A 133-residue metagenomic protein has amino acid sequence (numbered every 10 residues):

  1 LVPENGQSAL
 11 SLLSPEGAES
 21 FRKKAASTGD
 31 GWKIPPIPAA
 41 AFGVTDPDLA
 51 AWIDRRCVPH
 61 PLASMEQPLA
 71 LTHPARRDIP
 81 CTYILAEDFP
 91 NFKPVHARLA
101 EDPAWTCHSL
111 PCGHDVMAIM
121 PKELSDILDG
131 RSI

Functional and structural regions predicted by a protein language model:
L1-I34, S64-A70, N91-K93: Flexible "cap/lid" loop of the alpha/beta hydrolase fold
R22-M65: Internal catalytic-core helix/loop-beta-alpha segment that presents or stabilizes conserved functional determinants
I53, Y83, L124: A residue-level signal for conserved active-site and pocket-lining positions in enzyme catalytic cores
R55-P74, D88-P90: Active-site nucleophile elbow and catalytic-triad environment of alpha/beta-hydrolase enzymes
T72-D78, A100-D102: Short, conserved loop/helix-junction motifs that constitute active-site signature segments in enzyme catalytic cores
R77, Y83-L85: Short beta-strand/loop motif that positions the catalytic acidic residue of the alpha/beta-hydrolase fold
A86-A118, R131: Conserved loop-alpha-helix segment in the C-terminal half of the alpha/beta-hydrolase fold that carries the catalytic
S125-I133: Short, hydrophobic alpha-helical segments
